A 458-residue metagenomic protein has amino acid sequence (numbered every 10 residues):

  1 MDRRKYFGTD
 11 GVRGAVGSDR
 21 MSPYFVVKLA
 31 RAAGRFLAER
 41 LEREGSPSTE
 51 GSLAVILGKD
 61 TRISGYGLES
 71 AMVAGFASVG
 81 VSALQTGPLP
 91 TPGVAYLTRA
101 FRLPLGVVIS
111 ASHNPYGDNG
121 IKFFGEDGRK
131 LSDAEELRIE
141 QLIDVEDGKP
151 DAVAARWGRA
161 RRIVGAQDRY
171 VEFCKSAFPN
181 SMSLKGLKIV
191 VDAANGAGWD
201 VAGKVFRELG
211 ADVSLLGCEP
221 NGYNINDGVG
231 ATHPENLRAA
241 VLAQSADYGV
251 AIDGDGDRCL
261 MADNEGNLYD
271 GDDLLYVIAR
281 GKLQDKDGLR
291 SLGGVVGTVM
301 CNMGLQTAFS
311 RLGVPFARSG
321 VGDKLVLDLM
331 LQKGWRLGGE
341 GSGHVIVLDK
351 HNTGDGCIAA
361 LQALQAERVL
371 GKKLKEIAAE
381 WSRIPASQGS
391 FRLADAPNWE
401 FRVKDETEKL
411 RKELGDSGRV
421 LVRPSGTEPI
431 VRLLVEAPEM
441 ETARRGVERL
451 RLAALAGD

Functional and structural regions predicted by a protein language model:
M1-A74, S78-V79, L105, R159-L187 (+1 more regions): An N-terminal, well-structured beta->alpha segment
M1-D2, N119-Q244: Gly/Ser/Thr-enriched, mixed-charge loops and adjacent short helices that form phosphate/oxyanion-binding elements
D10, L57, V94, V107 (+11 more regions): Buried hydrophobic positions in well-ordered alpha/beta secondary-structure cores of metabolic enzymes
E39-S48, L53-D118, K204-A262: N-terminal small/polar loop signature for handling phosphorylated ligands or for N-terminal nucleophile
E44-D60, K188-V191, G293-V299, R336 (+1 more regions): Short glycine-rich phosphate-binding loop at a beta-alpha junction
G93, L137-E172, N264-G341, I346: Proline/glycine-rich low-complexity loops and linkers
K130-S132, L215-L216, N267-K286, G356-A366 (+1 more regions): Gly/Ser/Thr-rich active-site loops/lids in small-molecule metabolic enzymes that frequently grip phosphoryl groups
A246-Y248, K286-D458: Phosphate-binding and adjacent anionic-ligand microenvironments
